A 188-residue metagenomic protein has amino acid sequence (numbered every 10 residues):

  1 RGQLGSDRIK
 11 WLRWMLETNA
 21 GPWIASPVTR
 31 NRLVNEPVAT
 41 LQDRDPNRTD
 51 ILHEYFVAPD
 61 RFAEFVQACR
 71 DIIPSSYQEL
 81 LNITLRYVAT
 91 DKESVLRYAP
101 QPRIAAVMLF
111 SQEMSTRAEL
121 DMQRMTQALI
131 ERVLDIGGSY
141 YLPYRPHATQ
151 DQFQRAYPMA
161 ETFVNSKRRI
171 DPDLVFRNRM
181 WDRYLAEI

Functional and structural regions predicted by a protein language model:
R1-I188: Noncatalytic alpha-helical scaffold of FAD-dependent oxidoreductases
